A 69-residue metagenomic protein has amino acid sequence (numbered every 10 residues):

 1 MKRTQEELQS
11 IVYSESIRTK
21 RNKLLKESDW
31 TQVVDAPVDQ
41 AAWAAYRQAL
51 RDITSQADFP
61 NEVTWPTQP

Functional and structural regions predicted by a protein language model:
M1-P69: A preference for well-ordered globular domain cores that mediate specific macromolecular interactions or catalysis
